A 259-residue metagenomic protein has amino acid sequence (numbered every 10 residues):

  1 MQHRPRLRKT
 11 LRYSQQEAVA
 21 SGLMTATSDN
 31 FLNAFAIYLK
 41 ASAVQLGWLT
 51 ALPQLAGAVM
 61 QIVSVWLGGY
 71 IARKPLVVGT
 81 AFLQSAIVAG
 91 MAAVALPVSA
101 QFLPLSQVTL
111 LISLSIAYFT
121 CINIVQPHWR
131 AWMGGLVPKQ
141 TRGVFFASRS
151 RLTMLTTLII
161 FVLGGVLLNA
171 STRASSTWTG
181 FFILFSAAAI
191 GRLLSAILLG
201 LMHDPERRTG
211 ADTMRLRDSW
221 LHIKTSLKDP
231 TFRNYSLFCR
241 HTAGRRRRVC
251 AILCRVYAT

Functional and structural regions predicted by a protein language model:
M1-V59, S64, G68, V78 (+4 more regions): Helix-loop boundary and gating motifs at the non-cytosolic
V19, T80, I87-V94, F102-V125 (+1 more regions): Hydrophobic core of transmembrane alpha-helices in multi-pass small-molecule transporters, especially MFS/SLC-type
A34-Y38, V65-Y70, A92-F102, T157-T179 (+2 more regions): Transmembrane alpha-helix termini and helix-breaking/packing motifs in multi-pass membrane transporters
S42-T50, Q107, L111, F181: Juxtamembrane helix-start elements in MFS-like secondary transporters
G69-A86, S148, S176-W178: Cytoplasmic membrane-interface "Motif A"-like loop-to-helix N-cap segments of 12-TM Major Facilitator Superfamily
R73, T141-G143, F232: Cytoplasm-facing, short amphipathic helices at loop-to-helix transitions on the intracellular side of 12-TM secondary
V98, F181, G191-M214: Helix-loop junctions on the cytosolic side of multi-pass membrane transporters, especially the intracellular loop
Y118-R151: Cytoplasmic helix-loop-helix junction between adjacent transmembrane helices in 12-TM secondary transporters
